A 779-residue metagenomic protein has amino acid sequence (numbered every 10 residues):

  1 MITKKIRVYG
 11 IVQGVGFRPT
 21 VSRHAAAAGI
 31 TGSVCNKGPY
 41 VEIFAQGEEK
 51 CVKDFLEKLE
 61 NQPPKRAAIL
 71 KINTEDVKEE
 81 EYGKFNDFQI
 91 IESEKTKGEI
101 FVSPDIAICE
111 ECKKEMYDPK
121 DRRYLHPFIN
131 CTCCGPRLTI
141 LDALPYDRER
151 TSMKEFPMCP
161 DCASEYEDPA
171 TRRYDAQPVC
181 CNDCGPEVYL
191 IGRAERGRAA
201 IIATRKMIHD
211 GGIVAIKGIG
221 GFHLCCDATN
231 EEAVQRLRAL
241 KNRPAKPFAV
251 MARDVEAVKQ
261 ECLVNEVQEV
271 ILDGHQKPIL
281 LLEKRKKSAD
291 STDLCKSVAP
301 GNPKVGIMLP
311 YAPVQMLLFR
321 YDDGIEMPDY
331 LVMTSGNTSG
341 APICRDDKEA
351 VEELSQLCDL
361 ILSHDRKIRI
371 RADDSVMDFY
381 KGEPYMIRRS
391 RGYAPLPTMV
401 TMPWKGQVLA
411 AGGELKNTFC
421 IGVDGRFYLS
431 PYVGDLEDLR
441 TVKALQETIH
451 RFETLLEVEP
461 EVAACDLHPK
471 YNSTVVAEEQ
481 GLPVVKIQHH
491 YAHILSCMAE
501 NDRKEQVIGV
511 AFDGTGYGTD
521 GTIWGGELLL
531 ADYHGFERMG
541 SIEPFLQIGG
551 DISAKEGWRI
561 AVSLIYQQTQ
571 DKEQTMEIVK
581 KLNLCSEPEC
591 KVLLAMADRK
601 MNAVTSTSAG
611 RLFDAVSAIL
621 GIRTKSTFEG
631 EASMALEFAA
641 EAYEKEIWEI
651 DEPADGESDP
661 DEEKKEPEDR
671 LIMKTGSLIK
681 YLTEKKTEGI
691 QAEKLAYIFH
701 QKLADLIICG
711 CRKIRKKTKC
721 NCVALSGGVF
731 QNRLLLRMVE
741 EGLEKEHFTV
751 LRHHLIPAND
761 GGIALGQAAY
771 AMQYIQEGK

Functional and structural regions predicted by a protein language model:
M1-P178, N182, Y189: Intrinsically disordered, low-complexity, mixed-charge
Q62, E165, D323, M327-M402 (+2 more regions): Internal gly/pro-rich beta-alpha loop/helix module that stabilizes soluble enzyme cofactors or their anionic handles
D76, C159, G221-K286: A phosphate-binding glycine/aspartate-rich beta-alpha loop in the early core of alpha/beta enzymes
P178, G185-E187, G413-R451, S563-C720 (+1 more regions): A contiguous, well-structured pocket-lining segment that forms one wall/lid of small-molecule binding clefts in soluble
A215, E457-P469, T718-V729: Short glycine-rich phosphate-binding loop at a beta-alpha junction
K259-N265, L317, I343-K348, D374-S375 (+2 more regions): Conserved phosphate-binding catalytic cores of ATP/NTP-utilizing and phosphoryl-transfer enzymes
D466, G481-H493, N721-A724, R733 (+1 more regions): Conserved phosphate-binding/catalytic loops in two-lobed NTP-binding clefts
Y491-F512, G516-G518, G557-Y566, Q701 (+1 more regions): Glycine-rich phosphate-binding/hydrolytic loop that grips phosphoryl groups
